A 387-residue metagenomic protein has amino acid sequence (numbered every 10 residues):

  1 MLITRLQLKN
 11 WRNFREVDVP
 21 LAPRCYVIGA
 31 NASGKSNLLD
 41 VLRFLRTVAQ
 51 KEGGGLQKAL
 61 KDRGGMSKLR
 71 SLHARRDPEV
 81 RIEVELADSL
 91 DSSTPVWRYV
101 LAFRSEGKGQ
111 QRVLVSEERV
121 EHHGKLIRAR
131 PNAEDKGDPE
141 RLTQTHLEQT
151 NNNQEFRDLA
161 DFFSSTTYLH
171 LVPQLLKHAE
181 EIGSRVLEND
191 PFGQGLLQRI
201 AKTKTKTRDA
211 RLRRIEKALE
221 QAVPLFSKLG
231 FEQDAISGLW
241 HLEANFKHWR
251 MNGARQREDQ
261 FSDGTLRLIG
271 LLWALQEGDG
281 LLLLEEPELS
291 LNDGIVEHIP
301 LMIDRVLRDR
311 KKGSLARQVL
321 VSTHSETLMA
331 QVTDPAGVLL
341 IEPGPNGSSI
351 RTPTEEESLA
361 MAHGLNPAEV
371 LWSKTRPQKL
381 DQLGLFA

Functional and structural regions predicted by a protein language model:
M1-K51, L239-L380: Switch/communication elements of ASCE P-loop NTPase nucleotide-binding domains
T4, V17, V80-V84, W97-Y99 (+3 more regions): Hydrophobic residues positioned within well-ordered beta-strands of beta-sheet architectures
K9, E85-S89, R104, E121-H123 (+1 more regions): A generic structural motif
D40-K108: Conserved P-loop NTP-binding catalytic core
I82-V84, R112-H122, H241-K247, V338-L340: Short polybasic amphipathic segments
L90-F231: Electropositive, glycine-dotted interaction segments that contact anionic polymers or phosphate-rich ligands
V223, S227, F231-W249: Pre-Walker A segment
